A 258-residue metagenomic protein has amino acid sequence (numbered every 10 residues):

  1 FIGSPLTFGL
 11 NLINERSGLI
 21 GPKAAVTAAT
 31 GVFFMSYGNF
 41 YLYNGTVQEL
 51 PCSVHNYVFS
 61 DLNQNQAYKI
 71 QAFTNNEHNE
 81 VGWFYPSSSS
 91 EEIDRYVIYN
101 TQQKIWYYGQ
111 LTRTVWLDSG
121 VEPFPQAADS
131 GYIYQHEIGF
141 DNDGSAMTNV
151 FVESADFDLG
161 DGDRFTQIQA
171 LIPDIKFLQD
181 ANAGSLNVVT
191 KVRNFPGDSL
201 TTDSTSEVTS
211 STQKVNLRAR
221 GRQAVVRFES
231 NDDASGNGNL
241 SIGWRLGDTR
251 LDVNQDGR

Functional and structural regions predicted by a protein language model:
F1-N14: Surface-exposed extracellular loop regions of Gram-negative outer-membrane beta-barrel proteins
L10, R16-R258: Beta-sheet repeat architectures centered on beta-propellers
